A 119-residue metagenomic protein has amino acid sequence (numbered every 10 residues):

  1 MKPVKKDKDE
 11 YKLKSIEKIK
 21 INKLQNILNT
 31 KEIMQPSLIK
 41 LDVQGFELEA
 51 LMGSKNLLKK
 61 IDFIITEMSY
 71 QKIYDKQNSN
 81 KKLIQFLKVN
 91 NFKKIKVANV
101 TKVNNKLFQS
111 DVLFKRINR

Functional and structural regions predicted by a protein language model:
M1-N22, N26: Glycine-rich adenosyl-binding loop in Rossmann-like folds that engage adenosine-containing cofactors
I27-R119: Conserved acidic-Pro-Pro-aromatic motif
